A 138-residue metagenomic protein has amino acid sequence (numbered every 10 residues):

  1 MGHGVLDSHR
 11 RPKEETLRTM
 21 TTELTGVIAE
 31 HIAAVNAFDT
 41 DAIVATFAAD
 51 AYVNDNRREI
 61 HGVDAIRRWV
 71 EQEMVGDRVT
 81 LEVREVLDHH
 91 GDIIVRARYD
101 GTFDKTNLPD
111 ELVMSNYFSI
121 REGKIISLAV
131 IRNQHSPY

Functional and structural regions predicted by a protein language model:
M1, V5-D7, A29, V53 (+3 more regions): Intrinsically disordered, low-complexity peptide-like regions
G2-T46, P137: Short, low-complexity N-terminal intrinsically disordered segments enriched in polar/charged residues
P12-E23, R67-Y138: A beta-strand edge to alpha-helix "cap/lid" segment located at domain peripheries
H31, I43-V44, A51, G62 (+4 more regions): Hydrophobic pocket/interface hotspot
I32, R58, E85-L87: Structured beta->alpha junctions
N36, I60, Y99: Short glycine/serine/threonine-biased micro-segments
D50-H61, E73-G76: A short gly/proline-enriched turn/hairpin at secondary-structure junctions
